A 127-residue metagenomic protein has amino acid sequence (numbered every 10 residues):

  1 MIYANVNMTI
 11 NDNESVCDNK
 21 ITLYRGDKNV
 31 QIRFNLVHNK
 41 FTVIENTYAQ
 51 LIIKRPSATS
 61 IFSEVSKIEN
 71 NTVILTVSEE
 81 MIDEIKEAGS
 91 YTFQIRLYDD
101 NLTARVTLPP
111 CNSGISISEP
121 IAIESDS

Functional and structural regions predicted by a protein language model:
M1-S125: N-terminal assembly/attachment segments of tailed bacteriophage virion structural proteins
